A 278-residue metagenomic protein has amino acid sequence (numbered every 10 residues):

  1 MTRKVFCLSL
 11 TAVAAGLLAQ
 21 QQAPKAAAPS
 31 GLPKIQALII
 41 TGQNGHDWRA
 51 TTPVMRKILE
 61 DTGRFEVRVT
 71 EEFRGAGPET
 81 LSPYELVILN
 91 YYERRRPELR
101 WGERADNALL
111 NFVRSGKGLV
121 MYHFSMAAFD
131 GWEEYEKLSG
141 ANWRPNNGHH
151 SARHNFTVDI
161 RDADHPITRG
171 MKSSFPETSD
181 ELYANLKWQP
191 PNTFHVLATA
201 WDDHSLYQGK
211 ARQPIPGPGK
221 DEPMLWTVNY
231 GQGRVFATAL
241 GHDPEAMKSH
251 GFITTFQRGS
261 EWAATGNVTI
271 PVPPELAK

Functional and structural regions predicted by a protein language model:
T2-C7: N-terminal export leaders
T11-Q20: Hydrophobic h-region of N-terminal signal peptides that target proteins for export in Gram-negative bacteria
A23-I35, E60-D61, E79, H204-K278: Extracellular ligand-binding/catalytic regions of CAZymes and related secreted enzymes and adhesion modules
A28-P29, E60, E66, A141 (+1 more regions): Catalytic beta-strand/loop cores that center a nucleophilic Ser/Cys/Thr and support acyl-enzyme chemistry
Q36-T41, T80-F129, Q232, T238: Short alpha-beta junction capping motif
T41-P53: Glycine- and acidic-residue-enriched helix-capping/strand-helix junction motifs
Q43-H46, F73-G75, Y92-R96, L119 (+5 more regions): Solvent-exposed loop/turn segments at secondary-structure junctions within structured extracellular/periplasmic domains
G63-G75: A short beta-strand-loop structural module common to alpha/beta enzyme folds
